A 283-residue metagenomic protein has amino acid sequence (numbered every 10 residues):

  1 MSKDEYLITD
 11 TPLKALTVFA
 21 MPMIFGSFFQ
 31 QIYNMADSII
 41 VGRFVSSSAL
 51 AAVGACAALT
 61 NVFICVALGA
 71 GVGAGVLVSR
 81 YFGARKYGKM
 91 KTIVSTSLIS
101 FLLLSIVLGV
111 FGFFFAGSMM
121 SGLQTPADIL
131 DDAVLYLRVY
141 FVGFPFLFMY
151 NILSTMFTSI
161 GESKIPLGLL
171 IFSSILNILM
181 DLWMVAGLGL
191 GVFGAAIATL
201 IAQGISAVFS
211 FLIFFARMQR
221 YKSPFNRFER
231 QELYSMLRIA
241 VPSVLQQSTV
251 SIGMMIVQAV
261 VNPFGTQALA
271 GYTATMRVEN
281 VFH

Functional and structural regions predicted by a protein language model:
M1-A20, V78-G143, G187-V241: Short alpha-helical transmembrane segments in multi-pass integral membrane proteins
F19-S27, N61, F101, Y140 (+6 more regions): Residue-level signature of transmembrane alpha-helical cores of multipass secondary-active transporters and flippases
F28, I32-L50, M120-A127, W183-L190 (+1 more regions): Helix-terminus/linker motif at the lipid-water interface of multi-pass membrane proteins
Q30, N34-V41, I64-G71, G75 (+12 more regions): Alpha-helical transmembrane segments and their lipid-water interface positions in multi-pass membrane proteins
L50-V110, L147-P166, G271-H283: Small-residue-rich hydrophobic transmembrane alpha-helices
A57-T60, L104, F172-N177, A198-S206 (+1 more regions): Transmembrane alpha-helical core residues of multi-pass small-molecule transporters, especially secondary transporters
G71, Y140-T158, P166-S174, A195-V208: Short runs within selected transmembrane alpha-helices of multi-pass transporters and secretion channels
F214-F215, Q219-M276: Acidic, glycine-rich loop-and-beta core segments that form the ion-binding/anion-interacting portion of active sites
